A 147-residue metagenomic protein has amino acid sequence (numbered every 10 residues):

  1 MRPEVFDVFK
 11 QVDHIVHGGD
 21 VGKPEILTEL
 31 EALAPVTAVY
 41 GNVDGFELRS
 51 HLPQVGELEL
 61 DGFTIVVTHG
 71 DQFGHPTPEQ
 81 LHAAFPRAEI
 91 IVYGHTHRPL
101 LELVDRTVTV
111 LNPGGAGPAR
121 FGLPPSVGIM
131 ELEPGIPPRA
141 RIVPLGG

Functional and structural regions predicted by a protein language model:
M1-V36, D44-E57, G62, L123-S126: N-terminal active-site segment of His-dependent metallophosphoesterases
I15, D20, L30, G41 (+4 more regions): Divalent metal-coordination and catalytic microenvironments
L27, D61, H69, P99-L100: Short hydrophobic/aromatic-rich motifs at helix boundaries and adjacent loops
T37, F73-R141: Conserved beta-sheet core of the metallophosphoesterase superfamily
T37-E79, A84-R87: Helix-adjacent hinge/juxtasegments
L48, P118-F121, G147: Active-site-proximal loop/helix segment associated with metal-binding centers of metalloenzymes
H51, G135-P138, G147: Non-catalytic terminal accessory segments
V143-L145: Pepsin-like aspartyl protease folds
